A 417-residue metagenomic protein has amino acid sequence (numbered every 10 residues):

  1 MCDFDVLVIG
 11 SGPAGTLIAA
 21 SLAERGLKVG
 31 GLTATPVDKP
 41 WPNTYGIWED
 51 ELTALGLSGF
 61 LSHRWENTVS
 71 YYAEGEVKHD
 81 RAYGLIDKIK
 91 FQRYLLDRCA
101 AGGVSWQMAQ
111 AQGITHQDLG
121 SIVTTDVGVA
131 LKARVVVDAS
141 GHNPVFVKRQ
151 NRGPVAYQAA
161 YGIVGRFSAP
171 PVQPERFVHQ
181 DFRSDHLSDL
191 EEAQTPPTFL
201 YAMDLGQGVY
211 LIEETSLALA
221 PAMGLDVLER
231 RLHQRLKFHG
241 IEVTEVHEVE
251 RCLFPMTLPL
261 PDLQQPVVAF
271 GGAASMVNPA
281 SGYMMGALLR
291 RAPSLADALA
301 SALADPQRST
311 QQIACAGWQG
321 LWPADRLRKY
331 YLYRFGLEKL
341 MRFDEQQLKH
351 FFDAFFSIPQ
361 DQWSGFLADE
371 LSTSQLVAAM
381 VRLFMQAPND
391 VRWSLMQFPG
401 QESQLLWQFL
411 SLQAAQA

Functional and structural regions predicted by a protein language model:
C2-G31: N-terminal Rossmann-like FAD-binding beta1-loop-alpha1 element of flavoenzymes
I9, D138-A139, A269: Redox-cofactor binding/interface segments in oxidoreductases and associated redox assembly factors
A14, V37, N143: Conserved Rossmann-like nucleotide-cofactor binding loop
S21-Y72: N-terminal FAD cofactor-binding segment of flavoenzymes
V77-R98, A139, A218-V227: Short beta-strand to alpha-helix junction loop
G102-E242: Predominantly flavin-linked oxidoreductase catalytic cores and closely associated redox partners
S216-A298, A304: FAD/FMN-dependent oxidoreductases across multiple families
P293, D297-A417: Long, low-complexity C-terminal extensions of enzymes
